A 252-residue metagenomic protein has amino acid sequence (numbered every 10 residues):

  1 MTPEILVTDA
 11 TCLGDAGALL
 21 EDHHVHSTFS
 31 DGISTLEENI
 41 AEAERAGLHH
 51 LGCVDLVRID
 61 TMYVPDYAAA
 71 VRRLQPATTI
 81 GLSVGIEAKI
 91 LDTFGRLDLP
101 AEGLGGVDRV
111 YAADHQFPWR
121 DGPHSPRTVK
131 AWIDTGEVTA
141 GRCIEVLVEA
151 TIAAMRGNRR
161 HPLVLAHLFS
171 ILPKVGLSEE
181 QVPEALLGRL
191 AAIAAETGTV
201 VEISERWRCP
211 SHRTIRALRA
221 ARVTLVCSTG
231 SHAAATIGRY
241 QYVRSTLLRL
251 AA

Functional and structural regions predicted by a protein language model:
M1-H23, L36, A69, D98-G105 (+2 more regions): Charged catalytic cores and adjacent phosphate/nucleic-acid-binding surfaces used for phosphate/nucleic-acid chemistry
A18-S30, C53-L56, L165-I171, T229-A233: Histidine-centered catalytic micro-motifs
T28-D31, V57-M62, I90-D92, Q116-D121 (+3 more regions): Active-site environment of divalent metal-dependent phosphoester hydrolases
N39-V54: Catalytic domains of carbohydrate-active enzymes, especially glycoside hydrolases
L48-H49, L56-I59, L247: Generic amphipathic, hydrophobic interface segment in small proteins and small subunits
H49-H50, G81, V200, T224: Residue-level detector of anion-binding/catalytic polar loops
L51-C53, V110, L165, V201: Hydrophobic residues within beta-strands of alpha/beta enzymes
V64-E196, L248: Extended substrate/RNA-proximal surfaces in nucleic-acid metabolism proteins
